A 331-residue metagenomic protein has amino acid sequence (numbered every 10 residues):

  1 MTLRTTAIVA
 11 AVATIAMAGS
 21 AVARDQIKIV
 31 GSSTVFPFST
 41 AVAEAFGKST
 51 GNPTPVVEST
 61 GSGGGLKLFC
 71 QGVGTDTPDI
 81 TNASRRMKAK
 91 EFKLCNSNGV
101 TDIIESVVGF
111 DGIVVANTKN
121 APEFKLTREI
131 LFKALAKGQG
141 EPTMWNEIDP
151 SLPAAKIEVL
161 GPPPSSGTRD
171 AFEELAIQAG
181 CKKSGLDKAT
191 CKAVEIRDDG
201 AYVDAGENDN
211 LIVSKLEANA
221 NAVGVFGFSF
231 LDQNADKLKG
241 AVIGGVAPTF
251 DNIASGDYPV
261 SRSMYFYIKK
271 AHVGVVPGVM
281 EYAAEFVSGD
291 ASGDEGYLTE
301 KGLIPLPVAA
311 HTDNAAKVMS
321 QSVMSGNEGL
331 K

Functional and structural regions predicted by a protein language model:
M1-I8: Bacterial N-terminal signal peptides that target proteins for export
I8-M17: Hydrophobic helical h-region of N-terminal Sec-dependent signal peptides in bacterial secretory/periplasmic proteins
M17-A23: Sec/Tat signal peptide C-region and signal peptidase I cleavage site
A23-K331: Flexible loop/hinge segments at secondary-structure junctions
